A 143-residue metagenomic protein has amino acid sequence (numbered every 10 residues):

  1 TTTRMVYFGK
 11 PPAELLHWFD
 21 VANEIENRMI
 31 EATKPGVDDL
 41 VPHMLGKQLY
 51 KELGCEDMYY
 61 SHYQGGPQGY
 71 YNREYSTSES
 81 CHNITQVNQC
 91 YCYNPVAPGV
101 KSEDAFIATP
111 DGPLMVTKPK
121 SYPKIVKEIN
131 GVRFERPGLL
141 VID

Functional and structural regions predicted by a protein language model:
T1-D143: Active-site neighborhoods and metal-handling regions in enzymes and metal-associated proteins
